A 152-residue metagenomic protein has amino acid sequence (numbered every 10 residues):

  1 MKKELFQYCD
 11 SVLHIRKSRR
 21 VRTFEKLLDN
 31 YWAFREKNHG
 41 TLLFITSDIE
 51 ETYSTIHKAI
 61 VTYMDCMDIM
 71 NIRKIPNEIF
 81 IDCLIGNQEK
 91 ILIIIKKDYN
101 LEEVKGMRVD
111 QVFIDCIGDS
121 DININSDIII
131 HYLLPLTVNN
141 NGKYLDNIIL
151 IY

Functional and structural regions predicted by a protein language model:
M1-Y152: Phosphate/NTP-binding elements of NTP-utilizing enzymes
